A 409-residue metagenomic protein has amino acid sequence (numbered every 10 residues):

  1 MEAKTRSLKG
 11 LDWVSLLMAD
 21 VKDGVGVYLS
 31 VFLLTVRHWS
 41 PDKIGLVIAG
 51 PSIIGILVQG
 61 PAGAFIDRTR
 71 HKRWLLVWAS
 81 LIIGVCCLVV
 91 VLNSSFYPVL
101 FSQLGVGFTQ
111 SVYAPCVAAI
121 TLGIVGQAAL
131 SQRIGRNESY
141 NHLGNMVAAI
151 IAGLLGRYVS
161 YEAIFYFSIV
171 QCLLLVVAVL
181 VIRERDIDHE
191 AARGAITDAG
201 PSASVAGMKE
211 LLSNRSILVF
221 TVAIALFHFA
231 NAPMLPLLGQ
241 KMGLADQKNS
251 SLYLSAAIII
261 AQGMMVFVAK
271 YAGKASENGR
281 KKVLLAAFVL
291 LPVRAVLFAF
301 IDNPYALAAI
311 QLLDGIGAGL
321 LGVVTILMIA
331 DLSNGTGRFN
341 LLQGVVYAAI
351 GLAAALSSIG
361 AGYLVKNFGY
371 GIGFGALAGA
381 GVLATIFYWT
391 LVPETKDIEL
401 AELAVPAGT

Functional and structural regions predicted by a protein language model:
M1-R6, D186-F220, V405-T409: Juxtamembrane intracellular "pre-TM" segments in multi-pass secondary transporters
E2-S52, L218-A223, H228-M242: Helix-loop boundary and gating motifs at the non-cytosolic
W39-G50, A245-G263, L341-V345: Loop-to-transmembrane helix entry
V58-H71, G156, F267-R280, V365: Helix-to-loop junctions at the C-terminal end of transmembrane segments in multipass secondary transporters
W74-L88, I169, K282-L297: Structural signature of the two symmetry-related core transmembrane helices
L104-L143: Cytoplasmic helix-loop-helix junction between adjacent transmembrane helices in 12-TM secondary transporters
V112-V125, L320-N334: Intracellular juxtamembrane helix-capping segments at the cytosolic ends of symmetry-related transmembrane helices
I164-L180, F374-W389: Symmetry-related core transmembrane helices of the 12-TM Major Facilitator Superfamily/SLC fold
